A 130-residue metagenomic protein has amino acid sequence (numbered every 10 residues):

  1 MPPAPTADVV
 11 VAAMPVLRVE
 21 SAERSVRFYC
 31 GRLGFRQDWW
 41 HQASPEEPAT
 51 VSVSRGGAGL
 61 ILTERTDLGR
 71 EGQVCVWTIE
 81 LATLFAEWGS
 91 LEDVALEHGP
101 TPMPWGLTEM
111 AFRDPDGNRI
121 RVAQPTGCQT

Functional and structural regions predicted by a protein language model:
M1-V26, G72-V74, P125-T130: N-terminal beta-strand motif that seeds the catalytic metal site of vicinal oxygen chelate
A7-V10, V16-G59: Core segments of cupin and vicinal oxygen chelate
E20-E23, V74-R119: Vicinal oxygen chelate
S44-A49, L68-R70, M103-T108: Short acidic/glycine-enriched loop/turn segments that link adjacent beta-strands
S52-G56, F112-P115, P125: Active-site beta-strand termini and strand-to-loop segments that position acidic
L60-T63, A111, R121: Conserved beta-strand in the GNAT
T63-R65, P102, Q124-Q129: Acetyl-CoA-dependent GNAT
